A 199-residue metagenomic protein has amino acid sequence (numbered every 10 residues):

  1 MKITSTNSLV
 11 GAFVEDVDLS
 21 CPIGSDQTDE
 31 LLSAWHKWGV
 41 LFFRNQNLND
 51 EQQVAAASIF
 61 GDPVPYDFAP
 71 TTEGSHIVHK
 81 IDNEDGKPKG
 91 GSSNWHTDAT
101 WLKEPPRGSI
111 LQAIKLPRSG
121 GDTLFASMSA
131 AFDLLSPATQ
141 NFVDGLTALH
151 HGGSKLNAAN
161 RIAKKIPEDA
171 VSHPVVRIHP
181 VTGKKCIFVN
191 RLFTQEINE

Functional and structural regions predicted by a protein language model:
M1-E199: Non-heme Fe(II) oxygenase catalytic core, chiefly the N-lobe of the double-stranded beta-helix
